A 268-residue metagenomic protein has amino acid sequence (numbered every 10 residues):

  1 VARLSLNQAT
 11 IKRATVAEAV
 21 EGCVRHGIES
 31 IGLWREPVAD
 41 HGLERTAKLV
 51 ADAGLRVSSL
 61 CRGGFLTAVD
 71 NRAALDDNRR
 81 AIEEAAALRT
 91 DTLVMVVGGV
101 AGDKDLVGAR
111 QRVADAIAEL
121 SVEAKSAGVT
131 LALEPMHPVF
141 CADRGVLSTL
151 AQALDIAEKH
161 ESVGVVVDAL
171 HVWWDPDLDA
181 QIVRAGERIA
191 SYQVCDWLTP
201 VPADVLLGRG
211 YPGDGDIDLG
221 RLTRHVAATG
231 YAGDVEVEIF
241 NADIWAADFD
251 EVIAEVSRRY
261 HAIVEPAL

Functional and structural regions predicted by a protein language model:
V1-G27, A51-A53, E83-E84, R89-T90 (+4 more regions): Histidine-acidic metal/acid-base catalytic patches
T10-K12, R35-P37, G63-L66, V97-A101 (+4 more regions): Active-site-proximal loop/turn and secondary-structure-junction residues that shape catalytic pockets, frequently
C23, S58-C61, C141, C195: Generic recognition of cysteine residues
E29, L33-D115, S121, K125-S126 (+3 more regions): Structural motif corresponding to the early beta-alpha repeats
G98-R110, H137-R144, R209-G210: Surface-exposed cleft-lining segments at the edges of enzyme active sites
S126-H160: Basic- and aromatic-lined ligand-binding clefts that recognize polyanionic substrates
